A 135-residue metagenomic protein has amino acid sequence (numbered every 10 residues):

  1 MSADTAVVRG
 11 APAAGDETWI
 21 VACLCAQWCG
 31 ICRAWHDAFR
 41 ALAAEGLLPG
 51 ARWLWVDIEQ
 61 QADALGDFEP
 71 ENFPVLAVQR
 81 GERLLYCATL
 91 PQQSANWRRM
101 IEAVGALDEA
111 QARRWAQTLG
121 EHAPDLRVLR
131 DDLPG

Functional and structural regions predicted by a protein language model:
M1-W19: A short beta-strand-turn-helix
G15-C29: Short active-site neighborhood of thiol/selenol oxidoreductases, capturing the structured segment around
L24, A43, L48-A64, P70-N72 (+1 more regions): Thiol-based oxidoreductase modules, predominantly thioredoxin-like and allied folds used for disulfide exchange
C29-C32, L76: The canonical Cys-X-X-Cys-His
R33-L47: Typically the conserved alpha-helix immediately C-terminal to a functionally engaged Cys/Sec in thioredoxin-like
A64-L65, W97: Receiver (REC) domain alpha4 helix and immediately following alpha4-beta5 loop
N72-E121: Non-catalytic, surface beta->alpha helical segment in thiol-disulfide oxidoreductase systems
A116-G135: Charged phosphate-binding loop/patch that engages nucleotide di/tri-phosphates or the phosphate backbone of nucleic
